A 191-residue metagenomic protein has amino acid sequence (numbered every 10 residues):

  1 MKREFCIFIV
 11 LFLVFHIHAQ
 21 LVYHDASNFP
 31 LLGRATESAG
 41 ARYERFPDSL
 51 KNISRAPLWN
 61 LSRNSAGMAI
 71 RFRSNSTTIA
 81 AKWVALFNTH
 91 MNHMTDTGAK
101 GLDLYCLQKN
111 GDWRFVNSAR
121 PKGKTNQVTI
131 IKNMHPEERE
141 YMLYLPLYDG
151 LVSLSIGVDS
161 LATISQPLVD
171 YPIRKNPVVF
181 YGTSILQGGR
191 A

Functional and structural regions predicted by a protein language model:
M1-L21: Bacterial Sec-dependent N-terminal signal peptides
I7, A162-I164, Q187, A191: A generic structural micro-environment signature that highlights single residues at secondary-structure boundaries
A19-P177: N-terminal secretory targeting modules
K175-A191: Catalytic nucleophile-elbow at a beta strand-turn-alpha helix junction centered on a G-D-S/GDSL motif, marking
